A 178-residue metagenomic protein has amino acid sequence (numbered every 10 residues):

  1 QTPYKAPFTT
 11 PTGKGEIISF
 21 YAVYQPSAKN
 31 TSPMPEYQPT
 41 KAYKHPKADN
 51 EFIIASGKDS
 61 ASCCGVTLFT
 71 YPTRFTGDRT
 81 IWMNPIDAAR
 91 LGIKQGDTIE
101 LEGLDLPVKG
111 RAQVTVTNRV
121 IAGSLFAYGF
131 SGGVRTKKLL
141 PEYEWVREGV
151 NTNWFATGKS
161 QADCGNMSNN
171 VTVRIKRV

Functional and structural regions predicted by a protein language model:
Q1-Y71: Long, low-complexity segments enriched in small/aliphatic residues
V66-W82, I86-V178: Long, contiguous, secondary-structure-rich segments that constitute the structural scaffold of globular domains
